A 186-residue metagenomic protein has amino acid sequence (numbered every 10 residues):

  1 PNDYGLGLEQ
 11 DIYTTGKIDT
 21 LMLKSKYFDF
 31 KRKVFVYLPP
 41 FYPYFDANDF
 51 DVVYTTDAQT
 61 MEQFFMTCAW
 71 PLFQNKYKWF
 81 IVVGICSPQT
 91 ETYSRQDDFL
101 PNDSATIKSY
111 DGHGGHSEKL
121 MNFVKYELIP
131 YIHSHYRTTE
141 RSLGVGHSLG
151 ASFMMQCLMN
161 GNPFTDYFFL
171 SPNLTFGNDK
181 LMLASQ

Functional and structural regions predicted by a protein language model:
P1-F50: A domain-start/cap signature at the N-terminus of enzymes
D49-F123, E127, Y131, H135: Serine-hydrolase catalytic machinery in alpha/beta-hydrolase-like enzymes
D51-V52, L143, D166: Structural motif
F80, P163-T175: A conserved short beta-strand
I85-C86, V145-H147, L170-S171: Alpha/beta-hydrolase-fold catalytic nucleophile elbow
Y136-S148: Alpha/beta-hydrolase fold nucleophile elbow
G146-Q156: Glycine-rich nucleophile elbow surrounding the catalytic serine of serine-hydrolase chemistry
S171-Q186: The feature captures the conserved acid-bearing segment of alpha/beta-hydrolase catalytic domains
